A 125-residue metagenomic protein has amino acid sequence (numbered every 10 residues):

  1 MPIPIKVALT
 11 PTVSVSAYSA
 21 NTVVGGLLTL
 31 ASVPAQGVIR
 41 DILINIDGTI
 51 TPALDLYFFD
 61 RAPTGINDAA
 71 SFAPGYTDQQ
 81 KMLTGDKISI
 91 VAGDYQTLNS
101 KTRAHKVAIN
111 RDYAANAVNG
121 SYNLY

Functional and structural regions predicted by a protein language model:
M1-Y125: Surface-exposed, low-hydrophobicity beta-strand/loop segments enriched in small/polar/acidic residues
